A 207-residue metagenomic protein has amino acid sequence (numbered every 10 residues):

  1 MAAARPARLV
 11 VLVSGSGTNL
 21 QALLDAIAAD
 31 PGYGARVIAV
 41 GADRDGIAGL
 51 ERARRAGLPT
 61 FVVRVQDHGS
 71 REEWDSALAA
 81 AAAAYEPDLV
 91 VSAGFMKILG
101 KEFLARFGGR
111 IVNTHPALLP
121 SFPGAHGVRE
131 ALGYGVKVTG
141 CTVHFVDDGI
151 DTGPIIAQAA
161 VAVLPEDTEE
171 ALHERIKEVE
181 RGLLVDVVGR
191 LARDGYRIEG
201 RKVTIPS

Functional and structural regions predicted by a protein language model:
M1-A48: N-terminal Rossmann-like dinucleotide-binding module
A26, A93-P206: Donor/substrate-binding cores of folate-linked one-carbon enzymes
Y33-E73, A77: Short, surface-exposed acidic-centric catalytic microdomains
I38, D88, G109: Conserved acidic residues
A42-R44, Q66-D67, R71, Y85-K101: N-terminal glycine-rich "phosphate-gripper" loop used for MgATP/nucleotide binding and carboxylate activation
P59, D88, K137: Residue-level detector of anion-binding/catalytic polar loops
S76-Y85: Short, well-structured alpha-helical segments in soluble
